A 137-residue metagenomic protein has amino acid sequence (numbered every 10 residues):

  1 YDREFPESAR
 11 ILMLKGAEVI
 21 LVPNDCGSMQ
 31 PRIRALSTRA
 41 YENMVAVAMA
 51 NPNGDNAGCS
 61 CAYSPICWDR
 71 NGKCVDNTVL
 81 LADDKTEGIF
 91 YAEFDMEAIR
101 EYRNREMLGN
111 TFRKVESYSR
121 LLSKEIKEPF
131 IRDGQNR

Functional and structural regions predicted by a protein language model:
D2-R3, M96: Alpha-helix N-cap/helix-start capping motif
R3-Y91: CN hydrolase (nitrilase-like) catalytic-core segments centered on the catalytic cysteine and neighboring Lys/Glu
P52-R137: C-terminal beta-strand edge segments of enzyme domains
